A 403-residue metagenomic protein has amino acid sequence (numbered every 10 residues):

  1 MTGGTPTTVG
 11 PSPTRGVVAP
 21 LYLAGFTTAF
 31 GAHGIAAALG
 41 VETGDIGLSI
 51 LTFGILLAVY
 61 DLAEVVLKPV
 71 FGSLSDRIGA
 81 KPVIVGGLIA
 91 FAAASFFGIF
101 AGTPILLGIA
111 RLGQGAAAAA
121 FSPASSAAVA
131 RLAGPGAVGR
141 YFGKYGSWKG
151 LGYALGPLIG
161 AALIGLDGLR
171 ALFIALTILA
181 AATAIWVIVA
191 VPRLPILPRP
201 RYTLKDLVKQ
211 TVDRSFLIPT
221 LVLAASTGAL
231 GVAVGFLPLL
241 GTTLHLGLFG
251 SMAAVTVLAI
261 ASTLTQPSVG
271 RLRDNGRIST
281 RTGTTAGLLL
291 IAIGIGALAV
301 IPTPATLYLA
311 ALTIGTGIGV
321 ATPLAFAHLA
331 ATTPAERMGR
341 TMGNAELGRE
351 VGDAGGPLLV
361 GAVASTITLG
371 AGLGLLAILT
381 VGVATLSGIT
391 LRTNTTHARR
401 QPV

Functional and structural regions predicted by a protein language model:
G3-R15, P192-P219: Juxtamembrane intracellular "pre-TM" segments in multi-pass secondary transporters
G47, G79, F100-G102, R277 (+1 more regions): Helix-breaking motifs and short loop linkers at transmembrane-helix boundaries and internal kinks in secondary membrane
D61-P69, Y153-A154, A259-P267, D353-A354: Residue-level signature of mid-helix packing/kink "hotspots" within the transmembrane helices of 12-pass Major
V66-G102: Conserved MFS/SLC helix-loop-helix module at the cytosolic interface between two early adjacent transmembrane helices
K68-I78, T265-I278: Helix-to-loop junctions at the C-terminal end of transmembrane segments in multipass secondary transporters
V83-F96, T177, T282-G296: Structural signature of the two symmetry-related core transmembrane helices
A110-K149: Cytoplasmic helix-loop-helix junction between adjacent transmembrane helices in 12-TM secondary transporters
I178-L197, L386-L391: C-terminal membrane-cytosol helix-exit motif in multi-pass small-molecule transporters
